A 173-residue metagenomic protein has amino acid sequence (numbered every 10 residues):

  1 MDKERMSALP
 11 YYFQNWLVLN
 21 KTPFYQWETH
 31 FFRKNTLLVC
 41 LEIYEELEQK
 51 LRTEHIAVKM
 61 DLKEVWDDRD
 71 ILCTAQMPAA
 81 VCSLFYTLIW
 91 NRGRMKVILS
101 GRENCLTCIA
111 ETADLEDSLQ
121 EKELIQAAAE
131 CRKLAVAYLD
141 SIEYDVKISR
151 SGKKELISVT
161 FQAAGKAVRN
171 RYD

Functional and structural regions predicted by a protein language model:
M1, L72-I98, R132-Y138: Conserved ATP-binding N-box helix of the HATPase_c
D2-A57: Conserved DHp (HisKA) dimerization/phosphotransfer helix of two-component histidine kinases, i.e., the long coiled-coil
F31, W66-A75: Conserved catalytic segment of the transmitter module in two-component histidine kinases, centered on the HATPase_c
A57-D68, R102: Conserved catalytic submotifs in the C-terminal HATPase_c
R94-A113, S149: Short beta-strand/loop element within the Bergerat-fold HATPase_c
V97, D140-S158: Glycine-rich ATP-binding loops of the HATPase_c
N104-V136, F161, N170-R171: Glycine-rich/acidic phosphate-handling loop/turn and adjacent ATP-lid/helix of nucleotide-binding kinase/ATPase domains
E111, G152-G165: Short C-terminal beta-strand
